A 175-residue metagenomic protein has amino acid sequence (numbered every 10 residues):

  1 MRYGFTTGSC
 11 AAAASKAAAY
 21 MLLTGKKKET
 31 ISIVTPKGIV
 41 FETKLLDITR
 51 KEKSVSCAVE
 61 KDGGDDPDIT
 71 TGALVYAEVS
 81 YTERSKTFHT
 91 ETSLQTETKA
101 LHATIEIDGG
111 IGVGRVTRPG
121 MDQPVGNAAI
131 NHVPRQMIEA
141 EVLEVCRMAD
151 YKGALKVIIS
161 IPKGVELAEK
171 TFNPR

Functional and structural regions predicted by a protein language model:
M1-R175: Generic N-terminal targeting/processing segments that precede catalytic cores or assembly contacts
